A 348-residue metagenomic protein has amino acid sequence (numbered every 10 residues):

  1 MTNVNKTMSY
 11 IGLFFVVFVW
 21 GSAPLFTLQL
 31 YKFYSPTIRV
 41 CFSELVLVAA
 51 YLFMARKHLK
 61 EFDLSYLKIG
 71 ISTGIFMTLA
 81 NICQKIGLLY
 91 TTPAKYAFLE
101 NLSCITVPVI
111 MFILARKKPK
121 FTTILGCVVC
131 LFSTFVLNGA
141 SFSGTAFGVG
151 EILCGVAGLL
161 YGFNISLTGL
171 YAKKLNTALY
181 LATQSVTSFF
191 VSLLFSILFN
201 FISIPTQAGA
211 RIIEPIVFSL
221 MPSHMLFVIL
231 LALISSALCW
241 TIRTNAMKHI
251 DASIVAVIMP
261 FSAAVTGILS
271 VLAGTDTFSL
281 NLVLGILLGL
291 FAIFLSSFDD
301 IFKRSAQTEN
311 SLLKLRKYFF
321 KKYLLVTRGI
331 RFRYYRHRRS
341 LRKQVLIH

Functional and structural regions predicted by a protein language model:
M1-I38, I75, L79, C83 (+4 more regions): Glycine-/small-residue-enriched transmembrane alpha-helix faces in small-molecule transporters and effluxers
T2, S43-E44, G139, H224 (+1 more regions): C-terminal-most transmembrane helix of multi-pass membrane proteins
M8-V16, K60-Q84, V149-A157, Q207-L238 (+1 more regions): Loop-to-transmembrane-helix transition segments
S22-P24, A55-E100, T134-V136, A232-I250: Specific transmembrane alpha-helical segments of multi-pass solute transporters/efflux pumps, especially DMT/EamA
K32-L79, T106-I110, L160-L167, L181-T206 (+2 more regions): Transmembrane alpha-helices of multi-pass small-molecule transport proteins
V40-F42, I82, Y96-L102, T168-F190 (+1 more regions): Helix-helix packing/entry segments at the starts of transmembrane helices
A50-H58, S103-V128, A264-L284: C-terminal transmembrane-helix exit sites in multi-pass transporters
Y51, P119-G139, G158, N281-D300: Hydrophobic transmembrane alpha-helices of multi-pass small-molecule transport proteins
